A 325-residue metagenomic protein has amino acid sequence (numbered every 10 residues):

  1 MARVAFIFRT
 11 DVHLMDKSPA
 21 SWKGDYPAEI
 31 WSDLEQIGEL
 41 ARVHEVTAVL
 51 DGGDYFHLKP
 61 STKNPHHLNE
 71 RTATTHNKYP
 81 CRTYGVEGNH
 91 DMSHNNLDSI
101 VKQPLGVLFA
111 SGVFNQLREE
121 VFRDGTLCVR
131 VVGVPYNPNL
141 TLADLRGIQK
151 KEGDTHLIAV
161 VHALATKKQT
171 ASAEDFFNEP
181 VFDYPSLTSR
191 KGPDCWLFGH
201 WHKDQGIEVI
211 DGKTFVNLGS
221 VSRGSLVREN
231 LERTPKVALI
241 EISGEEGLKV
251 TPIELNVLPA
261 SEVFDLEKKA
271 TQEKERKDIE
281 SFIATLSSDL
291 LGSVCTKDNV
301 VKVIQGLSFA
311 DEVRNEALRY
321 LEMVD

Functional and structural regions predicted by a protein language model:
M1-I7, V121-V132, E152-I158, I210-K213 (+1 more regions): Beta-strand-turn-beta hairpins that frame and shape the catalytic cleft of phosphate-ester-processing enzymes
A2, V12, A20-F122: Core catalytic region of metal-dependent phosphoesterases/phosphodiesterases, especially metallo-beta-lactamase-like
F8-T10, A48-D54, R82-N89, N115-E119 (+4 more regions): Active-site neighborhood of phospho(di)ester-bond hydrolases with catalytic His/Asp-centered motifs
H13-K17, H57-P60, V86-I100, F122-G125 (+4 more regions): Active-site environment of divalent metal-dependent phosphoester hydrolases
Y84-S186: Conserved catalytic scaffold of divalent metal-dependent phosphoesterases
A173-E246: Conserved beta-sheet core of the metallophosphoesterase superfamily
V216-F282: Binuclear metal-dependent phosphoesterase catalytic core
L258-D325: Non-catalytic terminal accessory segments
